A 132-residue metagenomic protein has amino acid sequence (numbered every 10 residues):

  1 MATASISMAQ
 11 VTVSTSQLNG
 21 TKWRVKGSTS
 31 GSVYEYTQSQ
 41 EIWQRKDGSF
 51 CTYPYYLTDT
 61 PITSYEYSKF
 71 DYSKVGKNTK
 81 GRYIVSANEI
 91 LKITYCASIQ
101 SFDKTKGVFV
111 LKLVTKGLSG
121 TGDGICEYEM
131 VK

Functional and structural regions predicted by a protein language model:
M8-R24: N-terminal helix-cap/turn-to-beta initiation motif at the start of protein domains
V11-T12, T58, T121: Glycine- and small hydrophobic-rich membrane-insertion segments that are intrinsically disordered in solution
T21-D47: N-terminal targeting signals for Sec/Tat export/insertion, comprising classic cleavable signal peptides
S28, R45-K112: Contiguous, well-ordered beta-strand patches that form the walls/edges of small beta-barrel/beta-sandwich domains
G117-L118: Short glycine/acidic-enriched loop and turn motifs that connect beta-strands
G122-K132: Short, low-complexity, Pro/Ser/Thr/Gly-rich segments in the mature regions of secreted, periplasmic
